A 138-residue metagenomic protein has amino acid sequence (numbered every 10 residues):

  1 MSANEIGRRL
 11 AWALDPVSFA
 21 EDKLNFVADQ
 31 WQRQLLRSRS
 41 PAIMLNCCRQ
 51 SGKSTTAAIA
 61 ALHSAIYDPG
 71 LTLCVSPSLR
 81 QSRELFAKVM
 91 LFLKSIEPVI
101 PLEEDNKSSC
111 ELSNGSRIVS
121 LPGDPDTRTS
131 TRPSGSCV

Functional and structural regions predicted by a protein language model:
M1-V138: Phosphate/NTP-binding elements of NTP-utilizing enzymes
